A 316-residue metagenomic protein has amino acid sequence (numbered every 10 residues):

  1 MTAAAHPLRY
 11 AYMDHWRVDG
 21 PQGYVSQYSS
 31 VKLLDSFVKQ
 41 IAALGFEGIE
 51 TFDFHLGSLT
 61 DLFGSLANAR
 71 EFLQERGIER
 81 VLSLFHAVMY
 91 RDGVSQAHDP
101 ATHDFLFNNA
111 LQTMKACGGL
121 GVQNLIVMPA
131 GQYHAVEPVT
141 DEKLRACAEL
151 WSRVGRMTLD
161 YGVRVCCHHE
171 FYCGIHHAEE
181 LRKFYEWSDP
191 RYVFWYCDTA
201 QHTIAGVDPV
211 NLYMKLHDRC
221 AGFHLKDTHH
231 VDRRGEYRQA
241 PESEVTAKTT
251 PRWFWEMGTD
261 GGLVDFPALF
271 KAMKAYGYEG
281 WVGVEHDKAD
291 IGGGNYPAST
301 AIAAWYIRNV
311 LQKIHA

Functional and structural regions predicted by a protein language model:
M1-Q123, E142, L159, T300-A316: N-terminal pre-domain/capping segments
L8-D14, I49-T51, R80-F85, L125-V127 (+4 more regions): Hydrophobic faces of well-ordered beta-strands that scaffold small-molecule active sites in alpha/beta enzyme cores
W16-V18, G48-I49, S152-L263, I314-H315: Acidic/histidine-rich catalytic cores of soluble enzymes
G20, S26-V31, F52-L66, M89-V94 (+7 more regions): Acidic-and-aromatic substrate-binding clefts and catalytic sites of carbohydrate-active enzymes
A116-P138, Y161-E170, G283: Active-site groove signature of glycoside hydrolases
H134-W151: Active-site cleft segment of glycoside hydrolase catalytic domains centered on the general acid/base Glu
G261-A275: A short, acidic, amphipathic alpha-helical segment used as a generic capping/interface helix at domain edges
G280-N309: C-terminal/domain-terminus segments
